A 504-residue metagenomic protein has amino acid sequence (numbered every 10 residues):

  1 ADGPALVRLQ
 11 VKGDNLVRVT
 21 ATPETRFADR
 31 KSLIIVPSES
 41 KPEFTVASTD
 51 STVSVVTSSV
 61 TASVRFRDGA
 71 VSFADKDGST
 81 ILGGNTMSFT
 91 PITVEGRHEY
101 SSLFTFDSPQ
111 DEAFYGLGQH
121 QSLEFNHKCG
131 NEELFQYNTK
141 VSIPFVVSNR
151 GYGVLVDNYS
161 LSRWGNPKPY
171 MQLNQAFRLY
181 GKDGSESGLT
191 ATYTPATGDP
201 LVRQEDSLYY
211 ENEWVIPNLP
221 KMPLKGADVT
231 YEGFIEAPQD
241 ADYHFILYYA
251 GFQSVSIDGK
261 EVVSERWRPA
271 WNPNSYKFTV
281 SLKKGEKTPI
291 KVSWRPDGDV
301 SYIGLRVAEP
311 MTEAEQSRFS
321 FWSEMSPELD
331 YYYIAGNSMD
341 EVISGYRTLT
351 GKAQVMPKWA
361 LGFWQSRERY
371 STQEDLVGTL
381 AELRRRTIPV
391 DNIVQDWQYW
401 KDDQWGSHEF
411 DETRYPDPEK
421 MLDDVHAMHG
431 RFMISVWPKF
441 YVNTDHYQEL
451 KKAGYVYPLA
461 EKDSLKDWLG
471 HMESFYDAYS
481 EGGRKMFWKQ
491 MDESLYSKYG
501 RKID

Functional and structural regions predicted by a protein language model:
L6-V53, T90-V94: A low-complexity, Ser/Thr/Gly/Pro-enriched, surface-exposed linker/loop concept that marks segments flanking
V11, P23, I235-A237, F245-Y249 (+1 more regions): Non-cytosolic beta-sheet module surface loops
F27-T45, I216-L219, I257-F278: Solvent-exposed beta-strand/loop surfaces of large extracellular or lumenal domains
S48-G184, G198, Y243-L247, F252 (+5 more regions): Catalytic and substrate-binding clefts that recognize carbohydrates or anionic sugar/phosphate headgroups
A176-A196, V229, G233: Polybasic/polar functional segments that serve as interface/processing modules
R203-G226: Edge strands and adjacent loops of beta-rich recognition modules
P223-I235, P273-F278: Short beta-strands within extracellular/lumenal beta-sheet-rich domains
E265-P273, K352-D504: Aromatic-lined carbohydrate-binding/catalytic grooves of carbohydrate-active enzymes
